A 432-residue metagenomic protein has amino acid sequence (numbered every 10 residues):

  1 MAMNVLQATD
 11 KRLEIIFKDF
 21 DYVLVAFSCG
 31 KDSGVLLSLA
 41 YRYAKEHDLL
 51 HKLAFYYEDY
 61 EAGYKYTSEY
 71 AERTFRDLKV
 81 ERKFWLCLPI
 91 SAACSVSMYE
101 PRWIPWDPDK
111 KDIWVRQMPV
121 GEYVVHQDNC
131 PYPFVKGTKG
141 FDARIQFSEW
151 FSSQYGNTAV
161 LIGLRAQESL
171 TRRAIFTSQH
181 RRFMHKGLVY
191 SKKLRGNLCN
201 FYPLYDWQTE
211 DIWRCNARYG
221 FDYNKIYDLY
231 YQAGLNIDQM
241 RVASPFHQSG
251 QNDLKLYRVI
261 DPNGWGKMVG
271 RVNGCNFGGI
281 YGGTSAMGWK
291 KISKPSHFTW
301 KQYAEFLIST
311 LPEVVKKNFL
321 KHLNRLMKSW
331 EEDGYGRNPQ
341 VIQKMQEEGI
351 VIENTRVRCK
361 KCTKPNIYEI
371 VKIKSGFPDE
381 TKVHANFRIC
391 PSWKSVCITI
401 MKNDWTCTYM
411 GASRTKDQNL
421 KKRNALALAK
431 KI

Functional and structural regions predicted by a protein language model:
M1-L24, K31-I432: Nucleotide-activated chemistry modules centered on ATP-dependent adenylation/adenylyltransferase
